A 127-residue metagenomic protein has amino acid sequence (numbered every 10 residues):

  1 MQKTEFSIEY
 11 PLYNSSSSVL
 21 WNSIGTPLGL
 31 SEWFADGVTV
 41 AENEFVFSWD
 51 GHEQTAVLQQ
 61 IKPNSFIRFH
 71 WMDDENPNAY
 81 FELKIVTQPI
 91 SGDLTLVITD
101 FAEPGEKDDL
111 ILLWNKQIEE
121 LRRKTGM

Functional and structural regions predicted by a protein language model:
M1-V38: Hydrophobic ligand-binding cavity/cleft-lining segments
K3-E9, E44, E53, F66 (+2 more regions): Intrinsic-disorder/low-complexity, polar/charged segments enriched in Ser/Thr/Lys/Arg/Asp/Glu/Gln
Y10, A56-Q60, Y80-T87: Hydrophobic/aromatic beta-strand elements that line small-molecule binding cavities or substrate pockets in beta-rich
L12-N14, W49, W71, I85: Hydrophobic residues in beta-strands and at strand termini
S15, I61-K62, Q88-P89: Short loop segments at secondary-structure junctions
L28-E75: Glycine-rich portal/gate segments that line the openings of hydrophobic small-molecule binding cavities
H70-R123: Beta-strand/loop substructures that line and gate deep hydrophobic ligand-binding cavities in soluble
G126-M127: Flexible helix-coil linker/hinge segments at domain or subdomain boundaries
